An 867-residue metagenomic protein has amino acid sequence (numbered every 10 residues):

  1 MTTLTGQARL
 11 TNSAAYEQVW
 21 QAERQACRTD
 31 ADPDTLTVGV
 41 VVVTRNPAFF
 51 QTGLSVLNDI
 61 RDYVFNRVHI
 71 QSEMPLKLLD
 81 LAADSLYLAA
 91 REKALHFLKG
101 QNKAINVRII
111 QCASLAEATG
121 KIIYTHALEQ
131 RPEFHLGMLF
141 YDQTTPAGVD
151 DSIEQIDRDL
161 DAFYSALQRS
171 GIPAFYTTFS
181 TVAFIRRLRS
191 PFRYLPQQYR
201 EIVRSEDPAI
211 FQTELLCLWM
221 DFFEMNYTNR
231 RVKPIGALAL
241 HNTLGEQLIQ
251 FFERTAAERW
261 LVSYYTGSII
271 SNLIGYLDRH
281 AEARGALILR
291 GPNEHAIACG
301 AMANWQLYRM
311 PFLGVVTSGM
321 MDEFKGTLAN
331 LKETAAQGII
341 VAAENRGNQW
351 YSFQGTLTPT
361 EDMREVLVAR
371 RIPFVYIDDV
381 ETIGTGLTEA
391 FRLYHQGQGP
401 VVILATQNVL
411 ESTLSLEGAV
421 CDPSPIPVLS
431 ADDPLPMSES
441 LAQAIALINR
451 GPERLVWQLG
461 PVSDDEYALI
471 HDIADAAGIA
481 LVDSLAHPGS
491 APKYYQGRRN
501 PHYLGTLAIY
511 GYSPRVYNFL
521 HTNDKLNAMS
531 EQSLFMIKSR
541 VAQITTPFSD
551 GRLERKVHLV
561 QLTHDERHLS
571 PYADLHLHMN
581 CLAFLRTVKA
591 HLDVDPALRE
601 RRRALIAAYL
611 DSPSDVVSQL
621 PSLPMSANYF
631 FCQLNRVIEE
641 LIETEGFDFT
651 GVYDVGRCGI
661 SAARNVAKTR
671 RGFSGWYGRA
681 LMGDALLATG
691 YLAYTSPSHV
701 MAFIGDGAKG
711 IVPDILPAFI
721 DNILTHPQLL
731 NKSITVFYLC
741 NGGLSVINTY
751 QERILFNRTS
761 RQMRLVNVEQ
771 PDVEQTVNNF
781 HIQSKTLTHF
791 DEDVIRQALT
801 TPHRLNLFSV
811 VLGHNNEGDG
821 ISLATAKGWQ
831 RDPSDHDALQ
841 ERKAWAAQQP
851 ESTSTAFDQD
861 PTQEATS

Functional and structural regions predicted by a protein language model:
T2-I105, I210-F223: Non-catalytic signal-transmission and effector/linker regions of two-component phosphorelay proteins
G6, N12-A15, L188, P196-Y227 (+2 more regions): C-terminal helix of von Willebrand factor
E117-G120, I297: Short alpha-helical segment
F134-D142, D150-E154, L160-L188: A short, hydrophobic beta-strand element within the central beta-sheet of small alpha/beta folds
D221-A590, W845-A846: N-terminal alpha/beta PP-like core and its mobile active-site loop of ThDP/TPP-dependent enzymes
D221-L244, A405, E554-D654, D772-S867: Phosphate/pyrophosphate-binding active-site segments
L240-D278, A607-S696, T853: Active-site diphosphate/adenylate-binding microenvironment
A283, I339, N348-D362, L367 (+4 more regions): Thiamine diphosphate
